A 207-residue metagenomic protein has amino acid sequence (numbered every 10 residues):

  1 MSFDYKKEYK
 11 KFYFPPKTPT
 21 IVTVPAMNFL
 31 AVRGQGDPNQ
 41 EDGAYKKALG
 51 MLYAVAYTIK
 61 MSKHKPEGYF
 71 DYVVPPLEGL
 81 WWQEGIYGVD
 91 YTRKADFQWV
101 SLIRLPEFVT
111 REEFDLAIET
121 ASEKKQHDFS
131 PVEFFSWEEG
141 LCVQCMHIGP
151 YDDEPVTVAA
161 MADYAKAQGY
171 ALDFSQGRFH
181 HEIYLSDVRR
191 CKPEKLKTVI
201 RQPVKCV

Functional and structural regions predicted by a protein language model:
M1-V207: A solvent-exposed interaction/effector surface
